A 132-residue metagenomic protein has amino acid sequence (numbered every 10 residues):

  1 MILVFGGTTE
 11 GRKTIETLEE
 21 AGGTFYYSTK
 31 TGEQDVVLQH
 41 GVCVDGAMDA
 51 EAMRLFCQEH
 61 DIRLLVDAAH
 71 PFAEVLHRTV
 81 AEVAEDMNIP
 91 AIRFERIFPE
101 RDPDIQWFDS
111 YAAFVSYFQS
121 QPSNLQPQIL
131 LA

Functional and structural regions predicted by a protein language model:
M1-S28, F98-A132: Non-catalytic interface/targeting segments
G7-E10, A47-D49, H70-E74: Short beta->alpha connector loops
I15-T17, Q39-H40, H77-V80: Short amphipathic alpha-helical segments
Y26-L38, F72-A73, S110-A113: A cross-family phosphate/adenosyl-ligand binding-site feature
T31-E33, V42-C43, I62, N88: N-terminal positively charged helical leader segments and presequences
E33-G41, F98-P103: Short loop/helix-cap segments at secondary-structure boundaries that form the rim of catalytic
G41-C57: Glycine-rich, highly charged phosphate/nucleotide-binding loops
R54-Y117: Glycine/small-residue-rich loop that forms an oxyanion/phosphate-binding "nest" at active or ligand-binding sites
